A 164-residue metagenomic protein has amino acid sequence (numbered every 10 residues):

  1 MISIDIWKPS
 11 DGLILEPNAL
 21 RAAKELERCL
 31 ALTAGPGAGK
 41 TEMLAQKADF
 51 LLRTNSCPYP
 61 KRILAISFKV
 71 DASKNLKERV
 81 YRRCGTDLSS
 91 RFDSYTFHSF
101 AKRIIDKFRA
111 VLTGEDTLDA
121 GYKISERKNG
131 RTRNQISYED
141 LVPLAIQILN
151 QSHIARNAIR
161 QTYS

Functional and structural regions predicted by a protein language model:
M1-R109: P-loop NTPase Walker
K8-T33, K123-S164: Conserved helicase NTPase motor core
T86-L149: Inter-Walker segment of RecA-like/P-loop motor cores
